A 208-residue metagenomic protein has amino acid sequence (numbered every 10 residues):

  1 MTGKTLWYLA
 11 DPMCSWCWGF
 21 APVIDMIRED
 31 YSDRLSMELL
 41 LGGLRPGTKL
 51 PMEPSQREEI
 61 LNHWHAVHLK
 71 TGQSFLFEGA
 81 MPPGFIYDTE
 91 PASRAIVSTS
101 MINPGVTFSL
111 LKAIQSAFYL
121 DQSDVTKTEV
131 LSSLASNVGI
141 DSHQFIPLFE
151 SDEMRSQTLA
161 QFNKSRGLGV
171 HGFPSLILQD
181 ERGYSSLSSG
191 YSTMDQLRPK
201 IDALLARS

Functional and structural regions predicted by a protein language model:
M1, E90, V170-H171: A generic fold-level signal
T2-W7: Extreme N-terminal starter segment of soluble prokaryotic enzymes
L9, M13, F20-E29, A113-S208: C-terminal cap of thioredoxin/glutaredoxin-like
A21-D121, K127: Structural alpha/beta surface segment adjacent to cysteine/selenocysteine redox centers across thiol/disulfide enzymes
